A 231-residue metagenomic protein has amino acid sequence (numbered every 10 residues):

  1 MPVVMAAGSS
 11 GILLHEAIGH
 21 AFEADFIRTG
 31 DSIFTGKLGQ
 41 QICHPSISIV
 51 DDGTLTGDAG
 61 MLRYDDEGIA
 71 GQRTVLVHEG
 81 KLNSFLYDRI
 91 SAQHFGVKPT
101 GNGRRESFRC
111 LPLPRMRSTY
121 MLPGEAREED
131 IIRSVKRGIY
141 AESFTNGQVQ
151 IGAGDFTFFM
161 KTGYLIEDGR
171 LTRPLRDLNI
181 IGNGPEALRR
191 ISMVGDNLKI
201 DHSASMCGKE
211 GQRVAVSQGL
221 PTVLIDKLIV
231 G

Functional and structural regions predicted by a protein language model:
M1-G231: N-terminal small-residue-enriched
